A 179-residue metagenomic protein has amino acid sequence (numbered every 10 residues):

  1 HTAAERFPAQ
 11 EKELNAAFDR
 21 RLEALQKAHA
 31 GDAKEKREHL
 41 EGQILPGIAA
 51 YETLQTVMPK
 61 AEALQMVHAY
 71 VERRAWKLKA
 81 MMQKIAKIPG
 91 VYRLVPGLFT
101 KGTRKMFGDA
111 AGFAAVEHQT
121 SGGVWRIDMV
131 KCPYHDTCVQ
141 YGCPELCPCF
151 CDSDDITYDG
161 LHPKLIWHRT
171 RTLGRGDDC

Functional and structural regions predicted by a protein language model:
H1-L54: N-terminal, charged low-complexity regulatory/assembly segments
A3, L54, T103-F107, D154-T157 (+1 more regions): Hydrophobic, Leu/Ile/Phe/Ala-enriched alpha-helical segments that form helix-helix packing faces
G42-Y141: Amphipathic interaction/junction segments at domain boundaries or subunit interfaces
G112, L173-R175, C179: Long alpha-helical, hydrophobic tracts
E117-G174: Short, hydrophobic/π-rich interface segment
